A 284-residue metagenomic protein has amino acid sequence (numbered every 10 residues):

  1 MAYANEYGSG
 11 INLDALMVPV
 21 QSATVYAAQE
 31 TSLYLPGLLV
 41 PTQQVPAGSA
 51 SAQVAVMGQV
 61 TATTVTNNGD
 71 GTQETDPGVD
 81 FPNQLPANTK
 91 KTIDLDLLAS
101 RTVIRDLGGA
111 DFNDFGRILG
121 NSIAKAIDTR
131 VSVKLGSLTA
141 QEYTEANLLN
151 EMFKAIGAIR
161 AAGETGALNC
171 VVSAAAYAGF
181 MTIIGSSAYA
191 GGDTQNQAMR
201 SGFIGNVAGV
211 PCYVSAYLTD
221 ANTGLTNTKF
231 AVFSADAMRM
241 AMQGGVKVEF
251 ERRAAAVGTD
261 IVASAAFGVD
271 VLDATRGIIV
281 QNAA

Functional and structural regions predicted by a protein language model:
M1-P86, G244-G245, N282: N-terminal "assembly arms/tails" that initiate or stabilize quaternary assembly in self-assembling proteins
T63-V65, G179-T182, A241, D270-L272: Short helix/loop capping segments that flank catalytic or ligand/cofactor-binding pockets
N83-G108: Short acidic, glycine/tyrosine-flanked loop/strand segments centered on an H-E-D-like triad
S100-G166, A174, I278-A284: Alpha-helical scaffold segments that mediate packing/assembly in large oligomeric complexes
L107-D114, L225-N227, E249, R253: Short alpha-helix boundary/capping segments
N150-F153, G157-K247: Extended oligomerization regions of viral-like shell subunits
G245-A284: Extended, compositionally biased alpha-helical segments that mediate assembly or anchoring
